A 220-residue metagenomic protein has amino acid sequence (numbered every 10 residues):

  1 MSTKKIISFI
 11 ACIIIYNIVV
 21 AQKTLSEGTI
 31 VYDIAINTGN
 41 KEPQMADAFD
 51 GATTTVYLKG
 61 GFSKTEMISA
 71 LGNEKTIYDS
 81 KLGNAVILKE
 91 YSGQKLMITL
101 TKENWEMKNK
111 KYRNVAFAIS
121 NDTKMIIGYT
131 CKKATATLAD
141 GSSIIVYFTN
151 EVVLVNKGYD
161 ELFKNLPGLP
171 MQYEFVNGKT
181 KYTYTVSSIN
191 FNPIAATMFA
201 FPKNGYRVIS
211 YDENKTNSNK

Functional and structural regions predicted by a protein language model:
M1-L25: Bacterial Sec-dependent N-terminal signal peptides
K23-K220: Extended soluble regions of mature proteins
